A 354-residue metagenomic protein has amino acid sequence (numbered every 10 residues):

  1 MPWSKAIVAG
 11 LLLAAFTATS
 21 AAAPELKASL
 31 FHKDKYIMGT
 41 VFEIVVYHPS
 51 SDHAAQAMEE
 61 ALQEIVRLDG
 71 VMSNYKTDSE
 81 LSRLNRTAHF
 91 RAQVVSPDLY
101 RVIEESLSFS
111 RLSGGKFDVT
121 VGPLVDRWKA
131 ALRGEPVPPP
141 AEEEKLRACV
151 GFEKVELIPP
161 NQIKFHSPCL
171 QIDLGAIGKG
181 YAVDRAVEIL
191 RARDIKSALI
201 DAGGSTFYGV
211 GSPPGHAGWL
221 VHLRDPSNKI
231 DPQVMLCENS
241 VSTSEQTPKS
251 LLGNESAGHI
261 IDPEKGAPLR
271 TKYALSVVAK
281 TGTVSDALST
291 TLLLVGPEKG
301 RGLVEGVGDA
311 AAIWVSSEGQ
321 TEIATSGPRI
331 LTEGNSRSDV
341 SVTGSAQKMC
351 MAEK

Functional and structural regions predicted by a protein language model:
P2-K354: Mature catalytic core of soluble alpha/beta enzymes
